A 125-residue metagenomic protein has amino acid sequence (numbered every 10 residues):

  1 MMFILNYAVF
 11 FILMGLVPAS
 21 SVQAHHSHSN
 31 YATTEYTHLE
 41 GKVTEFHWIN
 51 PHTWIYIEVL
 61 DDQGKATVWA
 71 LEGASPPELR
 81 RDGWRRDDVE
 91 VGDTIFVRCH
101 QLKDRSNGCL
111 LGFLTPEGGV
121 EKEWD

Functional and structural regions predicted by a protein language model:
N6-A19: Bacterial N-terminal signal peptides
V22-T37: Short boundary/loop segments of OB/S1/cold-shock single-stranded nucleic-acid-binding domains
G41-V43: Conserved hydrophobic positions within beta-strands
I49-V59: Short aromatic-glycine-enriched beta-strand elements
G73-R81: Short, structured beta-strand/loop micro-motifs enriched in basic residues and often containing a Trp
R81-F96: Short nucleic-acid-contacting surface segments enriched for D/E, G, S/T with interspersed K/R
L102-D125: OB-fold/S1-family single-stranded nucleic acid-binding modules
